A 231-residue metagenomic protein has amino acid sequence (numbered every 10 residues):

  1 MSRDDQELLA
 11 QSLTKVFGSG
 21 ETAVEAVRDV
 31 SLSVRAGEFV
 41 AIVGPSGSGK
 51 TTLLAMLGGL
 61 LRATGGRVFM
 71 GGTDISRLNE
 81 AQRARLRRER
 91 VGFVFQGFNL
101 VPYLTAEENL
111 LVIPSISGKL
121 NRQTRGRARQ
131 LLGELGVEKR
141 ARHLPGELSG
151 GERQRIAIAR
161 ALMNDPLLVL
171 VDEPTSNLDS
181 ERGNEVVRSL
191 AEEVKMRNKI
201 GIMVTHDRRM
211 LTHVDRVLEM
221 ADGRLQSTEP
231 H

Functional and structural regions predicted by a protein language model:
M1-V16, Q226-H231: ABC-family P-loop ATPase nucleotide-binding domain
E7-H213, V217-M220: ABC family nucleotide-binding domain
V217-E229: H-loop (His-switch) and adjacent beta-strand-loop-beta switch element of ABC-type ATPase nucleotide-binding domains
